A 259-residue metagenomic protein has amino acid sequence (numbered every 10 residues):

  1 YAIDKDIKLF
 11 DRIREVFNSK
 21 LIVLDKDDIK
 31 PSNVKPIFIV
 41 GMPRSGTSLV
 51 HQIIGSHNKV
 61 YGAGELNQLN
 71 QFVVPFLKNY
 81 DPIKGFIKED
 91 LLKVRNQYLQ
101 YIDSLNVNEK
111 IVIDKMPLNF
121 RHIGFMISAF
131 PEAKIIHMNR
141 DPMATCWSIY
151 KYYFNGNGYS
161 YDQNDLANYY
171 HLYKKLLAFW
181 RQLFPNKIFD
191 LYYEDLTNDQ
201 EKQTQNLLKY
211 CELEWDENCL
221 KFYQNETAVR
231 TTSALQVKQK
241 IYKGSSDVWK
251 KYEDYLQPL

Functional and structural regions predicted by a protein language model:
Y1-P36, P82-K110, I149-D190, N198-L259: PAPS-dependent sulfotransferases, especially Golgi type II membrane carbohydrate sulfotransferases
E15, L49-V50, A144: Short hydrophobic/aromatic residue motifs in ordered secondary structure
S19, K26-F130, K134, M138-N139: Phosphate-binding active sites in nucleotide-utilizing proteins
E65, Y192-Y193: A secondary-structure boundary/capping signal
N67-L69, R140-T145, L196-N198: Conserved nucleotide-binding/hydrolysis micro-motifs of P-loop NTPases
P117-N119, D195-D199: Acidic, metal-coordinating catalytic cores used for nucleic-acid/nucleotide bond scission and strand-transfer chemistry
R121-G124, W147, E201: Short N-terminal helix/helix-N-cap motif within the alpha/beta-hydrolase-1
M126-F130, I136-S160: Conserved P-loop NTPase nucleotide-binding/switch module
